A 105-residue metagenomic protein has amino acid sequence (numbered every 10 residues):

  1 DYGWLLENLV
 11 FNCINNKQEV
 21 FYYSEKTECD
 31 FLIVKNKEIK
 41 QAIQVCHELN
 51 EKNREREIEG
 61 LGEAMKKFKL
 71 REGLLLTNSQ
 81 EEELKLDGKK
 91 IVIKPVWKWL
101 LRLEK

Functional and structural regions predicted by a protein language model:
D1-K105: A cross-kingdom feature that marks ATP-driven nucleic-acid transaction machinery
